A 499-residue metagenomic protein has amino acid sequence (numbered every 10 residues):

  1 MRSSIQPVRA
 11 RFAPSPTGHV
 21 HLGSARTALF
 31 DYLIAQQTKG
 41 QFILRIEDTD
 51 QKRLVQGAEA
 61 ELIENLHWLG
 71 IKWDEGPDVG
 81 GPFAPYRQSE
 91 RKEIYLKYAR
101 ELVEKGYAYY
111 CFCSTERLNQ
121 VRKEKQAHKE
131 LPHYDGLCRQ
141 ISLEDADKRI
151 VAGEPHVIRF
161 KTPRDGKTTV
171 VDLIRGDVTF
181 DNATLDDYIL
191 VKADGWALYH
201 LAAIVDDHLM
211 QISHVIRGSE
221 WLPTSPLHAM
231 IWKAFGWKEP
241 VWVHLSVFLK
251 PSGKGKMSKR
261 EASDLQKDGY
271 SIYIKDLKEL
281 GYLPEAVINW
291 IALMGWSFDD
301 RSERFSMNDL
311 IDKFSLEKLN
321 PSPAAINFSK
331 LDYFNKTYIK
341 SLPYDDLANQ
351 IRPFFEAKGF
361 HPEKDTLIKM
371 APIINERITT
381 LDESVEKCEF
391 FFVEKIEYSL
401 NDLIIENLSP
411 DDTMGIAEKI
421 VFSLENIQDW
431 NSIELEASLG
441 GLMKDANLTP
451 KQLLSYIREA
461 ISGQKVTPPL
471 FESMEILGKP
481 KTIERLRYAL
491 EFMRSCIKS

Functional and structural regions predicted by a protein language model:
R2-A127, T224-A234, A286: N-terminal Rossmann-like or analogous alpha/beta NTP/dinucleotide-binding catalytic cores that position adenine
I5-R11, K267-I274, D309-F314, P353-K358 (+1 more regions): Short amphipathic alpha-helical segments and their helix-coil junctions
A10-P16, L44-D48, M210-V215, G269-I274 (+2 more regions): Glycine- and acidic
Y109-Y110, S114-D264, Y273, F298 (+1 more regions): Active-site cores that bind ATP or allylic diphosphates and position pyrophosphate for catalysis
F235-Y398, S462-S499: Catalytic adenosine-cofactor/nucleotide-binding cores of aminoacyl-tRNA synthetases and other
I404-L439: Long, amphipathic alpha-helical coiled-coil segments characteristic of histidine-phosphotransfer scaffolds
N431-L477, K481: Helix-rich, typically C-terminal accessory recognition domains appended to large enzymatic cores
